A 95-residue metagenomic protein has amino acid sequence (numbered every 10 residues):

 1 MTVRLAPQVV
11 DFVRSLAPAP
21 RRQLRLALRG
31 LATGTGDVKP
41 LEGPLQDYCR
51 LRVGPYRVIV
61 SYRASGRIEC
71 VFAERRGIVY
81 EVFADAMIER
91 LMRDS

Functional and structural regions predicted by a protein language model:
M1-A27: Arg/Lys-rich, positively charged N-terminal/basic patches that mediate binding to nucleic acids
T2, S61-S95: Enriched for short, Lys/Arg-rich terminal
V9, I59-S61: GIY-YIG nuclease signature motif recognition
P18, G30-T33, I88: Short, intrinsically disordered, mixed-charge
L26-R52: A short, surface-exposed loop/turn module that caps and links secondary-structure elements
P55: Glycine-rich phosphate-binding loop
